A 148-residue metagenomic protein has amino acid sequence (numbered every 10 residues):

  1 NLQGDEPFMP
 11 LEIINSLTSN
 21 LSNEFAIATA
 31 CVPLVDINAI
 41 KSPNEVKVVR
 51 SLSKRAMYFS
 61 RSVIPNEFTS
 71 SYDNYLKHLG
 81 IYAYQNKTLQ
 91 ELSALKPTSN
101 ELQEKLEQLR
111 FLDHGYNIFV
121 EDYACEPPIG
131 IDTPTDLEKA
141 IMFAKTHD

Functional and structural regions predicted by a protein language model:
N1-G4: Short beta-strand-to-loop acidic/aromatic patch adjacent to the donor-nucleotide binding site
F8-P10, I129-G130: Short active-site-adjacent helix-start/loop capping segments
M9-T98: Conserved core of the sugar-phosphate nucleotidyltransferase
D73-D148: Conserved alpha/beta core of the MobA/IspD/sugar-nucleotide pyrophosphorylase nucleotidyltransferase superfamily
